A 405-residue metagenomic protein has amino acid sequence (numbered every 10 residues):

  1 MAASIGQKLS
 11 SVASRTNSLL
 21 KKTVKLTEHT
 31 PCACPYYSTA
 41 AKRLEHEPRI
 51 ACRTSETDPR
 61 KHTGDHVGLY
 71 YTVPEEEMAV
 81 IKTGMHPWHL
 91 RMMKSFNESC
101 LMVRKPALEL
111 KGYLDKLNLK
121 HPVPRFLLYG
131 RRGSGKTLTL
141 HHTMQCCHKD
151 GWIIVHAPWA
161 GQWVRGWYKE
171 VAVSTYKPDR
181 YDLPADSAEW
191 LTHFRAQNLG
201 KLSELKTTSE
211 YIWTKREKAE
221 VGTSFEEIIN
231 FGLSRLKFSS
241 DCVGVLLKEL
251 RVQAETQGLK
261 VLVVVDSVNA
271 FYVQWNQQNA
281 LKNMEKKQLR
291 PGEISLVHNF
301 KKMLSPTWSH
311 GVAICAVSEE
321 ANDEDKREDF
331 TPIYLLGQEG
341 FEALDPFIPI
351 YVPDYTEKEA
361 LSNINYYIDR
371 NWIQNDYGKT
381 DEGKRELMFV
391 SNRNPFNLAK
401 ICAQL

Functional and structural regions predicted by a protein language model:
A2-V123, K301, S305, Q404: A short, basic N-terminal segment
G84-M92, Y168, A219-I228, E339-L344 (+1 more regions): Surface-exposed beta-strand-to-loop junctions that form interaction patches on eukaryotic regulatory domains
S95-A107, K136, L183, R235-V243 (+2 more regions): Phosphate/oxyanion-binding active-site loops and adjacent basic polyanion-contact surfaces
L119-S134, L138-E255: P-loop NTPase nucleotide-binding core
H141-H142, W159-A160, W167-E170, N276-Q278 (+3 more regions): Short coil/turn segments at secondary-structure boundaries
D150-W152, H310-G311, E342-I348: Short glycine-/polar-rich loops that comprise or flank the Walker A/P-loop and associated switch/sensor motifs
K218-G222, G244, K248, V252-G258 (+4 more regions): C-terminal alpha-helical "lid" subdomain
T256-L336: Sensor-1/coupling segment of RecA-like P-loop NTPase cores
